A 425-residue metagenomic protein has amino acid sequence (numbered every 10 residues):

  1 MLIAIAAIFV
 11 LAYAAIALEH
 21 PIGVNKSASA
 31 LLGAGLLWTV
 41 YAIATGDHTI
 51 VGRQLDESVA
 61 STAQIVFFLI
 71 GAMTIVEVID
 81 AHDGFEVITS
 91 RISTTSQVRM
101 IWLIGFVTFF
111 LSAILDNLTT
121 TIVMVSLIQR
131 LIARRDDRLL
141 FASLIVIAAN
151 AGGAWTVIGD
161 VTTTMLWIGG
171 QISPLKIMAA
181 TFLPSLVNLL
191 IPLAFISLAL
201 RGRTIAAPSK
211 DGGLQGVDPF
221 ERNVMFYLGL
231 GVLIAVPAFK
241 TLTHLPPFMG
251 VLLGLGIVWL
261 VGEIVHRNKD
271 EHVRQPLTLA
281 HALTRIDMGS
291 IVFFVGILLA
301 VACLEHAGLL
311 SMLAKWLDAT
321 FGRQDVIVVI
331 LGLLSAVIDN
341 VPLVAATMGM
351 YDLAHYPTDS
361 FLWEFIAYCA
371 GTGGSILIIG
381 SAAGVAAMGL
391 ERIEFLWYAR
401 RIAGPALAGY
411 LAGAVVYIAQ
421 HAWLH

Functional and structural regions predicted by a protein language model:
M1, P21-S27, V51-I65, P174-P184 (+5 more regions): Interfacial loop-to-helix junctions that mark the boundaries of transmembrane helices in multi-pass membrane
I3-A12, G23-G46, T62-T74, M225-V232 (+2 more regions): Hydrophobic mid-bilayer segments of alpha-helices in multi-pass membrane transport proteins, especially secondary
A6, L31-L32, V66, I101-F106 (+9 more regions): Hydrophobic alpha-helical transmembrane segments
L37-H48, G52-L55, V59-A60, L111-L118 (+5 more regions): Membrane-interfacial helix-loop connectors
A60-G71, K176-L193, L242-L255, I327 (+1 more regions): Alpha-helical transmembrane segments
H82, T89, I104, V236 (+1 more regions): Transmembrane helical segments that form the transport core of multi-pass membrane transport proteins
R134-L139, S143, W155-T156, M165-L166 (+3 more regions): Juxtamembrane and boundary regions of transmembrane helices in multi-pass small-molecule transporters and channels
L189-H272: Long, contiguous bundles of hydrophobic transmembrane helices that form the permeation core of multi-pass
